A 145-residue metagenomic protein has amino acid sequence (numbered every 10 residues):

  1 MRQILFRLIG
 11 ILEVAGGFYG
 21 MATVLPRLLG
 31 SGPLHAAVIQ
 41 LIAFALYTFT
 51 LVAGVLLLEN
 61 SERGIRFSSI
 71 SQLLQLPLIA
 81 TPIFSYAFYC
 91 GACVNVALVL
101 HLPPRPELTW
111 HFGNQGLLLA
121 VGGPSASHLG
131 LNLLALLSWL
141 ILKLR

Functional and structural regions predicted by a protein language model:
M1-R145: Topology signature of small-to-medium multi-pass alpha-helical membrane proteins
